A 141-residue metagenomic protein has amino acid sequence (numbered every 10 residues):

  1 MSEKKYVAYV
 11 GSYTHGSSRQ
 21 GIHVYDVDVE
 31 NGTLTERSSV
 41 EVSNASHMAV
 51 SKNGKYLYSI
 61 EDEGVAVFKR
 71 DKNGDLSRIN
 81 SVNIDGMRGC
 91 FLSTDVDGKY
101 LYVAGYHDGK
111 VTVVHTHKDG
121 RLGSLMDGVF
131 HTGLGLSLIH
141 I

Functional and structural regions predicted by a protein language model:
S2-K4, K52-N53, V96-D97: Residue-level detector of Asp-centered blade-edge/turn motifs that repeat once per structural unit in beta-propeller
H15-Q20, I60-E63, Y106-G109: Short, solvent-exposed loop/turn segments at conserved positions within beta-propeller repeat blades
D26-N31, F68-G74, V114-G123: Short loop/turn segments immediately following beta-strands, especially the blade-tip and inter-blade linker loops
T35-V40, S77-V82, M126, G135-L136: A short beta-strand motif characteristic of beta-propeller blades
I139-I141: Conserved small/polar residues in nucleotide/adenosyl-binding loops
